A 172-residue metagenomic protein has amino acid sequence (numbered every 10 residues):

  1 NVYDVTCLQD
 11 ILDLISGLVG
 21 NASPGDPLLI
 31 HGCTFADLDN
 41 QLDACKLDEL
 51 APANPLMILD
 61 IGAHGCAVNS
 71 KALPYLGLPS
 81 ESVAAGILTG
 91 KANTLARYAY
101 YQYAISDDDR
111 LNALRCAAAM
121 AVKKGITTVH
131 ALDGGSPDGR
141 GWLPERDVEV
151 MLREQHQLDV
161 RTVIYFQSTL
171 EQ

Functional and structural regions predicted by a protein language model:
N1-Q172: Divalent metal-binding segments
